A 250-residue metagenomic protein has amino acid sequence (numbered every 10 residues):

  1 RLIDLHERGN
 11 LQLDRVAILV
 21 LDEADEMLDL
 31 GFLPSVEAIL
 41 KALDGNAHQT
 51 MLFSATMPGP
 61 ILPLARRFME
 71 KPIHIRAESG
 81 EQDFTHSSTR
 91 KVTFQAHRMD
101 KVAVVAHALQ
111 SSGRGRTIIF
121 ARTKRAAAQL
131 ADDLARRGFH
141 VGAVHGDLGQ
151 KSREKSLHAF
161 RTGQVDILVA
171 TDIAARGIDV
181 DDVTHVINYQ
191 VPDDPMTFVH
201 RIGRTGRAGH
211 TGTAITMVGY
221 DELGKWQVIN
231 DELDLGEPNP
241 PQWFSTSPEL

Functional and structural regions predicted by a protein language model:
R1-L250: Conserved helicase RecA-like core
